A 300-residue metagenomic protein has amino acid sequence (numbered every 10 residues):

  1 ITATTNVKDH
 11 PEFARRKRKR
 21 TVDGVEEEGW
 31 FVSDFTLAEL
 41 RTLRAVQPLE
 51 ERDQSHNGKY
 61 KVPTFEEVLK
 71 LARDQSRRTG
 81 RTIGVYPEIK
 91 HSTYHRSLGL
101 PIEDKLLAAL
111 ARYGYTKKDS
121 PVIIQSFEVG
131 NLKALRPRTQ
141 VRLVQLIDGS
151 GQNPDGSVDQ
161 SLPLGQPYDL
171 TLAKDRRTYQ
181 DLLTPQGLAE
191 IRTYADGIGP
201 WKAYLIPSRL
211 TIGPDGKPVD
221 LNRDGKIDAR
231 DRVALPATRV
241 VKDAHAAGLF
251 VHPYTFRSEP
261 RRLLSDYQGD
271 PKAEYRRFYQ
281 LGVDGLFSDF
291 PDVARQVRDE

Functional and structural regions predicted by a protein language model:
I1-E300: Phosphate-group recognition and catalysis centered on beta-loop-alpha active-site segments
